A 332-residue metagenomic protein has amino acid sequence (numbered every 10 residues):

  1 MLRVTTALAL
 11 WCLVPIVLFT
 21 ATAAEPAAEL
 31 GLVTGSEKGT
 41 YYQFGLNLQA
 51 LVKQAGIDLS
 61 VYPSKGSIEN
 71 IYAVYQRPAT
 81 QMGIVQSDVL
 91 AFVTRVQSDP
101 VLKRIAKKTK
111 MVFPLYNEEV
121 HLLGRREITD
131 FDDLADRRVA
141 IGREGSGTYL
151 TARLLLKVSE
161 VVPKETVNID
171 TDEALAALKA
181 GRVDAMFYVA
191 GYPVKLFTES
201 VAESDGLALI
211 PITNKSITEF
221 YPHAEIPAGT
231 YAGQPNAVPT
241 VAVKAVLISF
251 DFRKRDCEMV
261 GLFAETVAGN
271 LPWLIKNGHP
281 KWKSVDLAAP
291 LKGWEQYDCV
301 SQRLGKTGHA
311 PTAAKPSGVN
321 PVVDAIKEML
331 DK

Functional and structural regions predicted by a protein language model:
A7-L18: Bacterial N-terminal signal peptides
A27-K53, E118-A180: Bilobed "Venus flytrap"/periplasmic-binding protein-like clamshell domains and structurally analogous long
A28, L32-V33, G39-Q76, T80-V85 (+3 more regions): Extracytoplasmic small-molecule ligand-binding "clamshell" domains of the periplasmic binding protein/Venus flytrap
Q49, Y62-K103, A174-A177, P193-V201: Pocket-flanking alpha-helical
S87, Q97-S98, V161-D256: Pocket-lining segment of extracytoplasmic ligand-binding domains
V101-L115, Y231-V238: A structural signal for short loop-to-beta-strand junctions that line the ligand-binding cleft of periplasmic/secreted
E144-L154, Y221-K292: Ligand-binding clefts/hinges and TM-proximal coupling segments of bilobed small-molecule sensing domains
E173-A176, A180, A190-E203, L209 (+1 more regions): An extracytoplasmic/periplasmic, membrane-proximal ligand-sensing/linker region
